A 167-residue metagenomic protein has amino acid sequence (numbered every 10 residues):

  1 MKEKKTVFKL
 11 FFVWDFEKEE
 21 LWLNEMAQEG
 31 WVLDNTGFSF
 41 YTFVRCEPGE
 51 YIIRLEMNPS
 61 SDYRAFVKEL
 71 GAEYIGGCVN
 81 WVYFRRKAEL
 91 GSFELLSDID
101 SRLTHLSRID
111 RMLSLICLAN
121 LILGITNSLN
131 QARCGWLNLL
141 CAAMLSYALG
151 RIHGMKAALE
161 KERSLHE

Functional and structural regions predicted by a protein language model:
M1-E167: Terminus-proximal functional modules
